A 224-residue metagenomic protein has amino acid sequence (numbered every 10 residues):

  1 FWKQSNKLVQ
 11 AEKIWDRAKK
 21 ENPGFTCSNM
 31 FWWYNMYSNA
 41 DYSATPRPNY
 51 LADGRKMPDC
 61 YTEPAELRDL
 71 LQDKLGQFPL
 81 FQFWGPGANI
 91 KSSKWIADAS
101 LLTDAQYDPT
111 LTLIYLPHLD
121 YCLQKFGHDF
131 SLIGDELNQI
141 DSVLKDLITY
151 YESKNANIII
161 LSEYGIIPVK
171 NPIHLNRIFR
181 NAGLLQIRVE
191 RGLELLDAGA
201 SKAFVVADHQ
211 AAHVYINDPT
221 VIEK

Functional and structural regions predicted by a protein language model:
F1-G127, V206-N217, V221-E223: His/Asp/Glu-rich, glycine-adjacent segments that coordinate divalent cations and/or stabilize oxyanion chemistry on
F1-K7, A11, D16-R17, S142 (+1 more regions): Secreted, luminal/periplasmic, and some membrane-associated catalytic domains that remodel anionic oxygen-ester
Q10, S92, L132, E136 (+1 more regions): Conserved acidic
S43-R47, G127-S131, P172-F179: Short secondary-structure boundary/capping segments
A52-K56, L137-I140, G183-I187: Glycine-rich loops and low-complexity Gly/Arg-rich segments that provide flexible linkers or classic glycine-based
F83-G87, S131-L132, L184-V189: N-terminal start-of-chain detector that recognizes signal peptides and the immediate post-cleavage beginning
D104, D120, I140-D141, Y151: Short, well-ordered alpha-helical segments in soluble proteins
K125-D141: Active-site-proximal segments of metal-dependent phosphoesterases and phosphodiesterases across multiple
